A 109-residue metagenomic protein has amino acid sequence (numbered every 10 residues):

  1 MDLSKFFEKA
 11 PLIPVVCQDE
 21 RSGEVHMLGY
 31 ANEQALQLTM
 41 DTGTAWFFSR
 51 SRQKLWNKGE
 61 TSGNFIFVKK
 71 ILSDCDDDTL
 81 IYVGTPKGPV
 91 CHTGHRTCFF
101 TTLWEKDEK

Functional and structural regions predicted by a protein language model:
D2-L12, C17-H26, A31-K109: C-terminal binding/interaction regions
